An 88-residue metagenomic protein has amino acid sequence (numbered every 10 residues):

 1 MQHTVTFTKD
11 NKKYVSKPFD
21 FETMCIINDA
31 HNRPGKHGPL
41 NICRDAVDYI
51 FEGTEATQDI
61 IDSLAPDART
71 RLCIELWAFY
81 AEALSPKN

Functional and structural regions predicted by a protein language model:
M1-K12: Short acidic, Pro/Gly- and aromatic-enriched capping/linker segments at domain boundaries
Q2, K17-N88: Short, surface-exposed, charged amphipathic helix/loop patches that serve as local interaction elements
